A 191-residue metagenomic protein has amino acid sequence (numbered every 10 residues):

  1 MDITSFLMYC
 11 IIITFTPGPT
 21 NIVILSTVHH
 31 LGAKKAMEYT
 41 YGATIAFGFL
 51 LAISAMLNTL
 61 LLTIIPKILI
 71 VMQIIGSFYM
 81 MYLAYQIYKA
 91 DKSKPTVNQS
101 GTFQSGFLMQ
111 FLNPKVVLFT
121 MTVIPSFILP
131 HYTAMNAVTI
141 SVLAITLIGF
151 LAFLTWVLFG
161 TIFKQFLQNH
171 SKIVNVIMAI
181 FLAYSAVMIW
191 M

Functional and structural regions predicted by a protein language model:
D2-K67, T122-S141: Juxtamembrane transmembrane-helix termini in multi-pass membrane transport proteins
I11, F15, G48-F49, Y85 (+3 more regions): Hydrophobic/aromatic residues within the transmembrane alpha-helices of Major Facilitator Superfamily
A33-K34, S93-V97, Y132, I162-S171: Membrane-interface helix-boundary motifs at transmembrane edges
K35-T102, F159: Membrane helix-loop-helix hairpins that form the core translocation module of multi-pass transporters
L50-A55, L112-I124, F181-M191: Hydrophobic alpha-helical transmembrane segments in multi-pass integral membrane proteins
L62-K92, G149-A152, W156, K164-M191: Selective transmembrane alpha-helices of multi-pass membrane proteins
